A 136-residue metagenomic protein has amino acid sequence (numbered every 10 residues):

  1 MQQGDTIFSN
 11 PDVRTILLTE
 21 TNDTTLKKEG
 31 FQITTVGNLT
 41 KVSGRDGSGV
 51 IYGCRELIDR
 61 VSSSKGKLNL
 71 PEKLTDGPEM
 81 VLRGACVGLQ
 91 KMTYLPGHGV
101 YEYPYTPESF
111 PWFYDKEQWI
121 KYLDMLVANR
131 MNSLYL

Functional and structural regions predicted by a protein language model:
M1-E29: Short, well-ordered secondary-structure micro-motifs within conserved domains or adaptor modules
T24-G30, T35-L136: Feature activates predominantly on carbohydrate-active enzymes
